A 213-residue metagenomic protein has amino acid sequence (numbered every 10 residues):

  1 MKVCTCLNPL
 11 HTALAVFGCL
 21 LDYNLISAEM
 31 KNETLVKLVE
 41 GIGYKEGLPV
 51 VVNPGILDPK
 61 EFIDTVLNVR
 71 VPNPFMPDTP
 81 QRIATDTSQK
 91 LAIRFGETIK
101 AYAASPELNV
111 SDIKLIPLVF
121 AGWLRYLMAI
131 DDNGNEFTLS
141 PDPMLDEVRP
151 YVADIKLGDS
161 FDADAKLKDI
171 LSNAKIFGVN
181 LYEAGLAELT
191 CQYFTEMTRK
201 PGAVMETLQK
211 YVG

Functional and structural regions predicted by a protein language model:
M1-G213: Non-transmembrane, aqueous-exposed alpha-helical and coiled segments at domain scale
